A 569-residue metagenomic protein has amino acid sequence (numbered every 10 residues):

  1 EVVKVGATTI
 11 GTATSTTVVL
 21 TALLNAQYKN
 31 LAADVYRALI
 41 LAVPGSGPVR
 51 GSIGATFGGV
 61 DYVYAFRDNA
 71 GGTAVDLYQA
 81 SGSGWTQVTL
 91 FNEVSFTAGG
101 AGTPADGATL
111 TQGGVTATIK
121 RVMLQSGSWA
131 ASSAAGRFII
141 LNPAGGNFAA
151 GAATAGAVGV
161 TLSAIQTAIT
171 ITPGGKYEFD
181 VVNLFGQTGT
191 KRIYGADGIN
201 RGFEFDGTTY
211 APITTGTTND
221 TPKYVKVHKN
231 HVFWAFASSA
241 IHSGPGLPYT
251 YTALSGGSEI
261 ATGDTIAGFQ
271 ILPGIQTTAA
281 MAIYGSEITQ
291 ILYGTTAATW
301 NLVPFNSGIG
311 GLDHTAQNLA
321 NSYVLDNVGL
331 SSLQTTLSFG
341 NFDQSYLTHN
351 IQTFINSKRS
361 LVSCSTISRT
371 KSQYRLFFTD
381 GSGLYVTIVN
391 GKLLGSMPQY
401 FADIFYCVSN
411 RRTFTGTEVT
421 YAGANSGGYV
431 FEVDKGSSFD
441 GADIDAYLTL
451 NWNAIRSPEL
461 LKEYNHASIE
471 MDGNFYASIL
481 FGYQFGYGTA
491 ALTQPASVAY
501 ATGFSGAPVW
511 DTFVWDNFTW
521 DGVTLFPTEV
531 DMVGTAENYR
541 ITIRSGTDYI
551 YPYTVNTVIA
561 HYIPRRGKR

Functional and structural regions predicted by a protein language model:
V2-V43, L90-F91, G99-K176: Small/polar beta-strand repeat architecture
I10, Y62, V88, A117 (+2 more regions): Short, isolated positions in well-ordered beta-strands
K29-F91, I171-G189, I193, S307-N321 (+1 more regions): Beta-sheet repeat architectures centered on beta-propellers
I40-P48, T89-E93, T170-P173, T209-S363 (+1 more regions): Beta-propeller and closely related beta-pinwheel folds
S81, D197-T209, F236-S238, P245 (+1 more regions): Acidic/polar residues in short coil/turn loops that connect beta-strands within repeat-based beta-sheet scaffolds
G151, D180-I213: Hydrophobic or amphipathic alpha-helical targeting/insertion segments
